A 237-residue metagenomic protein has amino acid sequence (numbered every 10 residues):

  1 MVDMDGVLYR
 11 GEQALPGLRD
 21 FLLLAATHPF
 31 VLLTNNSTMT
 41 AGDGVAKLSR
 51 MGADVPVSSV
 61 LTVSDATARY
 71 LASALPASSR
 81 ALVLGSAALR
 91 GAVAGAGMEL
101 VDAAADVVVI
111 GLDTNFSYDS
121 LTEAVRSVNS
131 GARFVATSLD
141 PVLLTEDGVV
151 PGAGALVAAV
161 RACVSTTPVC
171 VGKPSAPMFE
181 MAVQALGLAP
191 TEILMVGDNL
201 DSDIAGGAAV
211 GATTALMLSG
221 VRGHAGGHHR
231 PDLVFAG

Functional and structural regions predicted by a protein language model:
V2-L24, S37-L61, D65-G237: Asp-based, Mg2+/Mn2+-dependent phosphohydrolase catalytic module
H28: Conserved phosphoryl-transfer catalytic core
